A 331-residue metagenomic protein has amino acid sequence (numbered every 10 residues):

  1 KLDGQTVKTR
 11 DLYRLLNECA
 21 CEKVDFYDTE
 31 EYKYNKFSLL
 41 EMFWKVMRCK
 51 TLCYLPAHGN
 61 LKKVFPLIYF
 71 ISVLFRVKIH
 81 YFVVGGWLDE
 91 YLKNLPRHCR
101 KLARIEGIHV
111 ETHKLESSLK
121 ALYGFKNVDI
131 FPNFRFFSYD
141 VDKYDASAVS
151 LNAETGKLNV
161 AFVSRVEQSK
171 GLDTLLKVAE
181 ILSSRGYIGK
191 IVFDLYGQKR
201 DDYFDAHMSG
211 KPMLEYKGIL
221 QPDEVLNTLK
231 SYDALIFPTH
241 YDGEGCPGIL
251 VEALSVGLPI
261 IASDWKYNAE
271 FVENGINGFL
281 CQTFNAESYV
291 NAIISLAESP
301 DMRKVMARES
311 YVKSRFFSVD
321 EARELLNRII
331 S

Functional and structural regions predicted by a protein language model:
T6-D11, E167-S183, Y203, E287: A conserved mid-protein helix/loop that constitutes part of the nucleotide-sugar donor-binding site
D28-E31, V163, D173-L176, I191-F204 (+1 more regions): Glycosyltransferase donor-sugar binding loop
A148-K170, L176-E180, D194: Conserved donor-binding/catalytic core segment of Leloir-type glycosyltransferases
F204-L226: Nucleotide-activated donor-binding/catalytic signature segment of Leloir-type glycosyltransferases, i.e., the conserved
K230-E244, L258: Acidic donor-binding loop of glycosyltransferase active sites
S255, P259-A262: Short hydrophobic beta-strand element within catalytic cores of glycosyltransferases and related nucleotide-activated
N274-G275, F279-A286, S295-D301: Conserved acidic donor-binding segment of nucleotide-sugar-dependent glycosyltransferases
S288, S295, M302-F316: A short, well-ordered alpha-helix in the C-terminal region of glycosyltransferases
